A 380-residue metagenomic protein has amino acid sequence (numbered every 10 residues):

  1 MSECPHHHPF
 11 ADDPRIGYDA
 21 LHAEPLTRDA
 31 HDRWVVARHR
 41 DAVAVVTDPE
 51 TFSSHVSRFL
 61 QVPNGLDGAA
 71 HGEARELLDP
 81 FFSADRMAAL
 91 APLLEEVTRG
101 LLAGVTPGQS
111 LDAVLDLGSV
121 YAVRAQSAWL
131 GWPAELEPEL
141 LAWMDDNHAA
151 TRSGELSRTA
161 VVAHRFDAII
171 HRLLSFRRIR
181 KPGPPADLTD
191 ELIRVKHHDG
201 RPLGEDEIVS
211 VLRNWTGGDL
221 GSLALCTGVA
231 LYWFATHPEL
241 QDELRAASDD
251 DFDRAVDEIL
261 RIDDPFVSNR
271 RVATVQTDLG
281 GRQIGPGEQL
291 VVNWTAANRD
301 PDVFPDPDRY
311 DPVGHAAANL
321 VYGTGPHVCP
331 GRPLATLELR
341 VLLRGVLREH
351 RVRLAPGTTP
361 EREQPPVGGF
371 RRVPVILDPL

Functional and structural regions predicted by a protein language model:
M1-L380: Cytochrome P450
